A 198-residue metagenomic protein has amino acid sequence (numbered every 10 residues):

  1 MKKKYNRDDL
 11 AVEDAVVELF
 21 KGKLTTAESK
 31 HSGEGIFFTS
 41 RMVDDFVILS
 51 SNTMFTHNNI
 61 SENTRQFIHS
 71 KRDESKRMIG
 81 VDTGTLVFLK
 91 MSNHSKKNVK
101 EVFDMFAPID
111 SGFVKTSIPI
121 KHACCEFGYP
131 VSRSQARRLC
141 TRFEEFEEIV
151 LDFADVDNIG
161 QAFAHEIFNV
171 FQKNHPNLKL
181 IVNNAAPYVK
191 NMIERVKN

Functional and structural regions predicted by a protein language model:
M1-I79: Flexible ATP-lid and adjacent glycine-rich G1/G2 motifs of the Bergerat
K2, N58, K96-N98, K190-M192: Switch/connector loops and helix/strand junctions flanking conserved nucleotide-binding motifs in nucleotide-processing
Y5-A11, R77-R133: Interdomain "switch/hinge" adjacent to the Bergerat
S32-G35, V102, D155, A164-E166: Composition- and surface-driven signal marking solvent-exposed, interaction-prone regions in large proteins
T53-M54, N93-S95, D157, P187: Conserved nucleotide-binding/hydrolysis micro-motifs of P-loop NTPases
I60-K71, K76-I79, V87-F88, P119 (+4 more regions): Intrinsically disordered, charged low-complexity linkers and terminal tails that flank or connect structured domains
I120-A123, F127-N198: Amphipathic alpha-helical interaction surfaces in cytosolic regulatory modules
